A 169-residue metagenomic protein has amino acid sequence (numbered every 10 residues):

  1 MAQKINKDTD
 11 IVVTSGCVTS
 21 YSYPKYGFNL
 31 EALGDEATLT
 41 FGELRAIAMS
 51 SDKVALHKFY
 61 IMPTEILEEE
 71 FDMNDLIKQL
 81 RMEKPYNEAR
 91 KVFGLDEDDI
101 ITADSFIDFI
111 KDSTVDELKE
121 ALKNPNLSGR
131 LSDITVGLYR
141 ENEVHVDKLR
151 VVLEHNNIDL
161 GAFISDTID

Functional and structural regions predicted by a protein language model:
A2-P85: Compact, well-ordered interaction domains used in eukaryotic information-processing assemblies
E83-D169: Charge/polar-rich, low-complexity and marginally structured segments
